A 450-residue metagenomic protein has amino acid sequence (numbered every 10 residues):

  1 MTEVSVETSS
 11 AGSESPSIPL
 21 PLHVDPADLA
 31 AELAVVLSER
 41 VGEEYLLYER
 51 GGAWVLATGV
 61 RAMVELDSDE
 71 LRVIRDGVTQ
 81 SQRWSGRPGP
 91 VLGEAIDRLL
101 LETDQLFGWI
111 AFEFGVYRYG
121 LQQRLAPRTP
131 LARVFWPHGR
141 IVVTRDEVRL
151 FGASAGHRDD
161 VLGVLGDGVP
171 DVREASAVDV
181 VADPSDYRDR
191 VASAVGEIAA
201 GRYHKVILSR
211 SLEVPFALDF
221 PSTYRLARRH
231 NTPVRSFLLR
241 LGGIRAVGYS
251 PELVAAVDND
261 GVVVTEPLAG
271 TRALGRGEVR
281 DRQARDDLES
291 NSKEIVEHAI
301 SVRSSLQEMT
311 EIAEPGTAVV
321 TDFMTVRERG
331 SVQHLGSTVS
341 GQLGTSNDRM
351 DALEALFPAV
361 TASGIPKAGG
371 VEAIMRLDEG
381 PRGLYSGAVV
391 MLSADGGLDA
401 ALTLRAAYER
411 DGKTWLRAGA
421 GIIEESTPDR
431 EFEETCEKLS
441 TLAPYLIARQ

Functional and structural regions predicted by a protein language model:
M1-D76, R83, R202, V206 (+6 more regions): Extreme N-terminus nucleophile/cap motif
T2-T8, G77-P215, S440-Q450: Non-catalytic accessory segments adjacent to catalytic cores
E3-E7, I74, R83, R145-V164 (+3 more regions): Cytosolic ligand/metal-binding cores
G12-S17, R202-K205, I312-A318, S331-H334 (+2 more regions): Short acidic (Asp/Glu) and glycine-rich catalytic loops that position anionic groups and cofactors
P26-M63, I74, E113-V161, R245 (+1 more regions): Cofactor- and metal-binding active-site motifs of prokaryotic enzymes that mediate redox/radical or nucleophilic
R50-D67, R128-P130, V134-R140, I207-V296 (+2 more regions): An anion-binding catalytic pocket shared by soluble metabolic enzymes
V64, G108, I141, G201 (+5 more regions): A residue-level signal for conserved active-site and pocket-lining positions in enzyme catalytic cores
L335-T338, Q342-Q450: Conserved hydrophobic core element of enzyme catalytic domains
